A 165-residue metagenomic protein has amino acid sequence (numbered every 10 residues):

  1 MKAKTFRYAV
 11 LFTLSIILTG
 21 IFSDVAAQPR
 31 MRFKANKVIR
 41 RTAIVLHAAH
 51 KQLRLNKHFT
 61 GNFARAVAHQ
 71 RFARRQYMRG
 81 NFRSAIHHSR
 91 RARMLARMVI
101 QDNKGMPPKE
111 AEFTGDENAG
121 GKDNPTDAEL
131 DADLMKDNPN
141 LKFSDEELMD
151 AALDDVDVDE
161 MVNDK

Functional and structural regions predicted by a protein language model:
K2-A3, G20, A85: Well-ordered, non-transmembrane segments within structured domains
K2-F12: Bacterial N-terminal signal peptides that target proteins for export
F6, S23-D24: Short, intrinsically disordered, low-complexity terminal segments
L11-G20: Bacterial N-terminal signal peptides
V25-K165: Long, charged/polar, soluble alpha-helical segments
